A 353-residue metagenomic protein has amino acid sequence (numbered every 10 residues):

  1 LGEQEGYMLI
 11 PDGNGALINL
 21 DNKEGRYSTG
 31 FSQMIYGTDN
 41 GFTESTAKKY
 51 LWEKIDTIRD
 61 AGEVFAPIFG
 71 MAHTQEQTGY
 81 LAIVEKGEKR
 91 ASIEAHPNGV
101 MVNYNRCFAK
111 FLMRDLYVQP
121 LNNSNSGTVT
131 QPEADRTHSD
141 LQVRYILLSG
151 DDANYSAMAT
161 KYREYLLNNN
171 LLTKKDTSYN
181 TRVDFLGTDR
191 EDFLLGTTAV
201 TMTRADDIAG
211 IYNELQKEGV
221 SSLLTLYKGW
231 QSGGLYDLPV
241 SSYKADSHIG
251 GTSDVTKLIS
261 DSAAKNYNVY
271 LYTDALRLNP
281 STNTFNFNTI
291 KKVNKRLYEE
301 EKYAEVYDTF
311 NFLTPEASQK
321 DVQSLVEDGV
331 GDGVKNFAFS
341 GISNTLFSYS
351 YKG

Functional and structural regions predicted by a protein language model:
L1, I55-I58, Y162, L166 (+3 more regions): Hydrophobic, Leu/Ile/Phe/Ala-enriched alpha-helical segments that form helix-helix packing faces
L1-D176: N-terminal accessory beta-strand-rich subdomains and adjacent acidic, glycine-rich linkers that precede catalytic cores
K54, R204, L313-T314: Short, solvent-exposed coil/turn linker segments
A82, G196-T197, V269: Generic low-polarity alpha-helical segments
R136-S139, V143, L147, D189-G196 (+5 more regions): Generic alpha-helix detector with strongest preference for long hydrophobic helices that associate with membranes
H138-G210, Q216-S222, G229: An acidic-aromatic substrate-binding cleft motif
S222-G353: Aromatic- and carboxylate-enriched substrate-binding clefts and catalytic-loop regions of carbohydrate-active enzymes
